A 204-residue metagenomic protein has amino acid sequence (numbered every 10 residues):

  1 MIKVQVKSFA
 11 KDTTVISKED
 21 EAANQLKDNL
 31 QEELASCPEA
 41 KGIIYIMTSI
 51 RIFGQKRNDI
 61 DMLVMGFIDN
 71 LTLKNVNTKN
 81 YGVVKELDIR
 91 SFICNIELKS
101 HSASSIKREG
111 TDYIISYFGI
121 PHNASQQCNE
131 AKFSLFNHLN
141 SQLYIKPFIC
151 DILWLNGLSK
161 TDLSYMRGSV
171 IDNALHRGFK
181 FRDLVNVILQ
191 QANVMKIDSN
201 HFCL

Functional and structural regions predicted by a protein language model:
M1-L204: Intrinsically disordered, low-complexity Ser/Thr/Pro/Gly-rich regulatory segments
